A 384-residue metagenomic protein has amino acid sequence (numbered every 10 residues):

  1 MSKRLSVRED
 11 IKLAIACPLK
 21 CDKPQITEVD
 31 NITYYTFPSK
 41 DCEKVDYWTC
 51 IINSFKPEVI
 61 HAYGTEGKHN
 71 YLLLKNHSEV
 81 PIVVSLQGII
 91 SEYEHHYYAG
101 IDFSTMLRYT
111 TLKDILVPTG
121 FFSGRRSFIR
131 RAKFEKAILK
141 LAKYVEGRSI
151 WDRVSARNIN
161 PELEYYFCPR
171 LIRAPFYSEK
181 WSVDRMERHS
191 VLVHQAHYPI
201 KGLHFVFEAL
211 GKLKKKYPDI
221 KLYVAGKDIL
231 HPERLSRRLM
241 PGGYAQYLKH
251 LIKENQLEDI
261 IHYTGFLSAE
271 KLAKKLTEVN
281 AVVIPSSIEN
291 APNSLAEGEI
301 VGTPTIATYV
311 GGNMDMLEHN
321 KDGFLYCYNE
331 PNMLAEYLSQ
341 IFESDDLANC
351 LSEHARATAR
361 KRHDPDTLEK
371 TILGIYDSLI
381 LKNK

Functional and structural regions predicted by a protein language model:
M1-T33, D366, D377, N383-K384: N-terminal subdomain of nucleotide-sugar transferases
M106-Y144, V154, N158: Membrane-proximal helix-turn-helix segments that form the acceptor-binding/catalytic region of lipid-linked
S182-K201, F207-K212, L222-A225: Conserved donor-binding/catalytic core segment of Leloir-type glycosyltransferases
S236-F266: Nucleotide-activated donor-binding/catalytic signature segment of Leloir-type glycosyltransferases, i.e., the conserved
S287: Aromatic "clamp/platform" in nucleotide-sugar-dependent glycosyltransferases that forms part of the donor/acceptor
P304-A307: Short hydrophobic beta-strand element within catalytic cores of glycosyltransferases and related nucleotide-activated
E318-N320, F324-P331, Q340-D345: Conserved acidic donor-binding segment of nucleotide-sugar-dependent glycosyltransferases
M333, Q340, L347-G374: A short, well-ordered alpha-helix in the C-terminal region of glycosyltransferases
